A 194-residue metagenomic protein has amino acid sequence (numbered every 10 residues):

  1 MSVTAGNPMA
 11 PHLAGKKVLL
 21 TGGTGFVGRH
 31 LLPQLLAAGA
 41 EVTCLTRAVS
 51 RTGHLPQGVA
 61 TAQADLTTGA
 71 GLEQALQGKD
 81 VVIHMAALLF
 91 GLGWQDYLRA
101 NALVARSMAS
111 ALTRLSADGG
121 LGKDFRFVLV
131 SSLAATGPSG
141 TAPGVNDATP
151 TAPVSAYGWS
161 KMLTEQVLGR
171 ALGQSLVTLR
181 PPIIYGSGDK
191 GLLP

Functional and structural regions predicted by a protein language model:
S2-G15: A short, basic/flexible loop-to-alpha-helix module at the beginning of a structural domain
V18-A38: N-terminal Rossmann NAD(P)H-binding glycine-rich loop of SDR-like oxidoreductase domains
T21, L45, V82-A86, F127-L133 (+1 more regions): SDR active-site strand-loop-helix element
A40-R47: Conserved glycine-rich Rossmann-like NAD(P)H-binding loop of the short-chain dehydrogenase/reductase
R51-H54, Q63-S107, A135-T136: NAD(P)H-binding glycine-rich loop region in Rossmannoid oxidoreductase-like domains and their noncatalytic homologs
R106-A156, A171, L176-V177: Conserved Rossmann-fold NAD(P)-dependent oxidoreductase catalytic core, especially the SDR/UDP-sugar
S160: Active-site helix of classical SDR
G173-P194: NAD(P)-dependent short-chain dehydrogenase/reductase
